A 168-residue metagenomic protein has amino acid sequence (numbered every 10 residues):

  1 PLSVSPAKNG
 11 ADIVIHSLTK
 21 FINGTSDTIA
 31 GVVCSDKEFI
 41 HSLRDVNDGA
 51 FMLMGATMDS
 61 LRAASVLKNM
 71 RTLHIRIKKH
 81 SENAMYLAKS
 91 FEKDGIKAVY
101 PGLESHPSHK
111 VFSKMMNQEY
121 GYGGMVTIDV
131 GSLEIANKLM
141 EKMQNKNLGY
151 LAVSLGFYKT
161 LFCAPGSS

Functional and structural regions predicted by a protein language model:
P1-V99: Conserved PLP-enzyme active-site core in the AAT-like
K97-S168: Conserved C-terminal alpha-helix-loop-beta "cap" of PLP-dependent enzymes that closes/shapes the active-site mouth
